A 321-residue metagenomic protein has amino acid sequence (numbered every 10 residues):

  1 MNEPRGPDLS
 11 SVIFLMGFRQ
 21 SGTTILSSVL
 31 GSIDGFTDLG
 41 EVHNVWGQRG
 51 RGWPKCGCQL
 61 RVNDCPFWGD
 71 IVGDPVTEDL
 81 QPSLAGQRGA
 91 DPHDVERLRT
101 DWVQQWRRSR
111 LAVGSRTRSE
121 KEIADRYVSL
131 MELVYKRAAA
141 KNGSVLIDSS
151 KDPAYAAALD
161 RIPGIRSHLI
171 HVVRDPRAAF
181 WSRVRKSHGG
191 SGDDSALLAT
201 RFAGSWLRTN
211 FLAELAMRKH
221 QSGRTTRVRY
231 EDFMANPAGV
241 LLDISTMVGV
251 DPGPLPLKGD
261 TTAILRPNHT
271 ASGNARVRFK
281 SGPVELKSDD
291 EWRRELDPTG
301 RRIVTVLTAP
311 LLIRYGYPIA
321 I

Functional and structural regions predicted by a protein language model:
M1-F14, R19, L84, W106-R116 (+8 more regions): PAPS-dependent sulfotransferases, especially Golgi type II membrane carbohydrate sulfotransferases
M1-K55, R208, L212-A213: Conserved, well-structured beta-alpha core segment at the onset of a catalytic domain
L15-G17, G40, L146-D148, H171 (+2 more regions): Short beta-strand segments
G22-F36, L159-G164, R227-P252, N268-A271 (+1 more regions): PAPS/PAP-binding and catalytic site of the sulfotransferase fold
V42-L146, E285: PAPS-dependent sulfation machinery
G143-I147, S167, R218-M247, E291-E295: Phosphate-binding beta-loop-alpha motif at adenosine-nucleotide cofactor sites
D148-K151, L159-V184: Conserved phosphate-donor/acceptor-positioning beta-strand/loop module used by diverse small-molecule
I170-H171, A179-L207: A glycine- and Lys/Arg-enriched "phosphate-lid" helix/loop adjacent to the NTP-binding pocket of small-molecule kinases
